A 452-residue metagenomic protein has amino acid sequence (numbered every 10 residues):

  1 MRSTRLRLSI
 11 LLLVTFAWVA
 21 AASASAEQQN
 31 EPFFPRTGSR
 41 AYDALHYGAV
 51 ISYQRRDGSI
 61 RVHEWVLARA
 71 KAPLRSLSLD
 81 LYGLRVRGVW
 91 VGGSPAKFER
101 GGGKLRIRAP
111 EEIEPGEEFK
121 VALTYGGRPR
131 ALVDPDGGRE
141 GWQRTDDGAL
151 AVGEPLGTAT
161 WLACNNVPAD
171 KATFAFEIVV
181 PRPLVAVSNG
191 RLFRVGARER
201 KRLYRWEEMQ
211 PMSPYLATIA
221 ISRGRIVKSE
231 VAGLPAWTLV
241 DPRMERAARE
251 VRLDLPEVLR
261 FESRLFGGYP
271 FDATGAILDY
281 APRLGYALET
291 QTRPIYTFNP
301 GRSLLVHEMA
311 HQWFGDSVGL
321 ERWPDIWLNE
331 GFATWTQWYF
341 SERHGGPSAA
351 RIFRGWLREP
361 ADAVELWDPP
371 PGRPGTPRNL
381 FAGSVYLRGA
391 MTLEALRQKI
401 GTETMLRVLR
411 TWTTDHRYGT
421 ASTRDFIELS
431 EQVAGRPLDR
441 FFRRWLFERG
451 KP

Functional and structural regions predicted by a protein language model:
M1-I10: Bacterial N-terminal signal peptides that target proteins for export
S9-A20: Bacterial N-terminal signal peptides
A24-Y269, Q398-I400, E428, R440: Acidic/His-enriched low-complexity segments
R108-P110, P242-E250, I295, R322-W323 (+3 more regions): Second-shell loop/turn segments in exported
A169, T292-G355, L409: Zinc-dependent metallopeptidase catalytic helix centered on the HExxH motif and its immediate flanking segment
L265-P270, A281-T297, S303: Catalytic zinc-binding patch centered on the HExxH motif and its immediate surroundings that defines zinc-dependent
S348, G375, A382-P452: Amphipathic alpha-helical substructures
D362-N379: The feature captures the short pre-catalytic strand/loop hairpin that immediately precedes and shapes the active-site
